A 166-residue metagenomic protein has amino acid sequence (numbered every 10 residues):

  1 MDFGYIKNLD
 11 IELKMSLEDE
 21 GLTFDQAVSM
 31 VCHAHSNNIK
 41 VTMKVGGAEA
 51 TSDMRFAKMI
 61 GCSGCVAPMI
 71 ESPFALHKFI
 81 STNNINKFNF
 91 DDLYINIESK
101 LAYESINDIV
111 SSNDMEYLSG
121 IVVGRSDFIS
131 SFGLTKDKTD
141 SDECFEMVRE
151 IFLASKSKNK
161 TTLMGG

Functional and structural regions predicted by a protein language model:
M1-G166: Expand to "…catalyze enediolate/carbanion chemistry for C-C bond making/breaking, isomerization, decarboxylation
